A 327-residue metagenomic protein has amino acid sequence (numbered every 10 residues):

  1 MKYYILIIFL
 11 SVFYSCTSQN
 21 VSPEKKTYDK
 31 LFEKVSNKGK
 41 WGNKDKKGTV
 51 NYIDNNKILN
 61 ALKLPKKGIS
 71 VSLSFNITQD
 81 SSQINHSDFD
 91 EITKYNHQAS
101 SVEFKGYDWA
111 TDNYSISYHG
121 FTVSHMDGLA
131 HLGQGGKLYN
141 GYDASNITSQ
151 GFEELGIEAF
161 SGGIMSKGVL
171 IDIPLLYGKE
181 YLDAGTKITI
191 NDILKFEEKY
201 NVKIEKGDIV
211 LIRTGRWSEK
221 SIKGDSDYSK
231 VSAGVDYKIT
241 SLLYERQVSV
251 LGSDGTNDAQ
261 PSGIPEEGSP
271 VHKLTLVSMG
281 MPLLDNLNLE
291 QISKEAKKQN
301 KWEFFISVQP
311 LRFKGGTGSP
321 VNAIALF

Functional and structural regions predicted by a protein language model:
Y4-V12: Sec-dependent N-terminal signal peptides
Q19-F327: Active-/binding-site microenvironments in catalytic and ligand-binding cores
